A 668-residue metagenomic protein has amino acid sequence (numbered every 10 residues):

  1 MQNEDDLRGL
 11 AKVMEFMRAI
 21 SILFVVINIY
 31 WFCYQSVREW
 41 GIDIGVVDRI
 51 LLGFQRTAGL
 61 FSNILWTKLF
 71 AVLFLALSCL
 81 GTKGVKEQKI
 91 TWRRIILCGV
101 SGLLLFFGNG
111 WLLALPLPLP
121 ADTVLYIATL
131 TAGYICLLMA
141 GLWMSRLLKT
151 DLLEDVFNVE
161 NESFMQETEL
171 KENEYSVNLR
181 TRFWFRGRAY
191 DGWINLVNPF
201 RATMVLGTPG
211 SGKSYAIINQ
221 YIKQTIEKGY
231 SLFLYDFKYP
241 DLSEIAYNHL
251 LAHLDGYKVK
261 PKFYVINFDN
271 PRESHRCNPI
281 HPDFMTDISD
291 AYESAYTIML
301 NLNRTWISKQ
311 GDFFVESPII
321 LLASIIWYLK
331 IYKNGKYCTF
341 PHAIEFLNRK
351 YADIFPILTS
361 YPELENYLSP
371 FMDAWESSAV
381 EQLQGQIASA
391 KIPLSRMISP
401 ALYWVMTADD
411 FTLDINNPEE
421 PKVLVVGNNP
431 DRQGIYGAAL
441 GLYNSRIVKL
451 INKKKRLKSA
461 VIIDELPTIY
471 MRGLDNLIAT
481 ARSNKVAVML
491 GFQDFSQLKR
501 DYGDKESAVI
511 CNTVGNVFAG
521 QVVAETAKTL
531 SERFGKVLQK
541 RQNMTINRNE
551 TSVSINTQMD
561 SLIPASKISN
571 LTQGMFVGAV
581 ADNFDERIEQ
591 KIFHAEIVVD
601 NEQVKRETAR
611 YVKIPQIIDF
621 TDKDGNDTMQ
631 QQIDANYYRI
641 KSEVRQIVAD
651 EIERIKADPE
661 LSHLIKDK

Functional and structural regions predicted by a protein language model:
M1-S211, Y215, Q220, K228 (+1 more regions): Basic- and hydrophobic-enriched, low-structure N-terminal and domain-boundary segments that flank ATP-binding catalytic
I42, K149, L153, I194-A487 (+5 more regions): P-loop NTPase motor domains
F157, T407-T412, N547-T551: A glycine-rich phosphate-binding loop feature that marks nucleotide/adenosyl-phosphate handling sites
E172-R180, K260, N570-M575: A short, compositionally biased
F183-A189, N303-F313, R541-Q558: Low-complexity, polar-biased intrinsically disordered regions enriched in Pro/Ser/Thr/Gly
I478-T480, N484-A581: Conserved ATP-driven motor cores of ASCE-family P-loop NTPases powering translocation/secretion/packaging/pilus
E589-K591: Intrinsically disordered, low-complexity segments enriched in serine, threonine, and glycine
F593-A595: N-terminal charged/capping segments associated with class I S-adenosyl-L-methionine
